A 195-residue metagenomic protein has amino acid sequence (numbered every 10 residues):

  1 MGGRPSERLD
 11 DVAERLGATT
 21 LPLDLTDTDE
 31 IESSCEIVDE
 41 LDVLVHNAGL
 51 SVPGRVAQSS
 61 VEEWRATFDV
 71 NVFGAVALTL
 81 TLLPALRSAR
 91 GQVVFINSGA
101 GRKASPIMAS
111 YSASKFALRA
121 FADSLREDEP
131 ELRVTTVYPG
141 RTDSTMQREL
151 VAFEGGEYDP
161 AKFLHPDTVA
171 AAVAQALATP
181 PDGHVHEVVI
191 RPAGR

Functional and structural regions predicted by a protein language model:
M1-D11: Conserved glycine-rich Rossmann-like NAD(P)H-binding loop of the short-chain dehydrogenase/reductase
P22-S33, V61: The beta1-alpha1 cofactor-binding region of Rossmann-like NAD(H)/NADP(H)-dependent oxidoreductases
A48-V52: Conserved NAD(P)H cofactor-binding loop of Rossmann-fold oxidoreductase domains
R55-V56, E63-R65: Substrate-binding pocket helix/loop in short-chain dehydrogenase/reductase
T79, S114: Active-site helix of classical SDR
S98: Residue(s) in the substrate-gating loop at a strand-loop-helix junction that position the organic substrate next
L132, T136-P139, G155-R195: C-terminal helical subdomain
